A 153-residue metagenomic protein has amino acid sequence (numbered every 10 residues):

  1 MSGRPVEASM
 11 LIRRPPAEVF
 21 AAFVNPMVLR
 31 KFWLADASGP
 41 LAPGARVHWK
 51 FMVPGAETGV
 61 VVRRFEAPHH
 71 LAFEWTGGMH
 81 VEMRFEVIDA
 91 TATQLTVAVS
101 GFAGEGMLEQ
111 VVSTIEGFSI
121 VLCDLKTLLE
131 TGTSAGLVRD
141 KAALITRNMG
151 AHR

Functional and structural regions predicted by a protein language model:
M1-I12, I88-D89, Q94, G136 (+1 more regions): Aromatic-glycine hotspot motif
M1-S38, A151-R153: Hydrophobic ligand-binding cavity/cleft-lining segments
G3-S9, R46, E57, H70 (+2 more regions): Intrinsic-disorder/low-complexity, polar/charged segments enriched in Ser/Thr/Lys/Arg/Asp/Glu/Gln
M10, V60-R64, H80-V87: Hydrophobic/aromatic beta-strand elements that line small-molecule binding cavities or substrate pockets in beta-rich
V19-F20, L29, V47, V62 (+4 more regions): Hydrophobic pocket/interface hotspot
K31-G77, H152-R153: Glycine-rich portal/gate segments that line the openings of hydrophobic small-molecule binding cavities
A72-T127: Beta-strand/loop substructures that line and gate deep hydrophobic ligand-binding cavities in soluble
T127-R153: Short, highly charged C-terminal tails/helix-capping segments
